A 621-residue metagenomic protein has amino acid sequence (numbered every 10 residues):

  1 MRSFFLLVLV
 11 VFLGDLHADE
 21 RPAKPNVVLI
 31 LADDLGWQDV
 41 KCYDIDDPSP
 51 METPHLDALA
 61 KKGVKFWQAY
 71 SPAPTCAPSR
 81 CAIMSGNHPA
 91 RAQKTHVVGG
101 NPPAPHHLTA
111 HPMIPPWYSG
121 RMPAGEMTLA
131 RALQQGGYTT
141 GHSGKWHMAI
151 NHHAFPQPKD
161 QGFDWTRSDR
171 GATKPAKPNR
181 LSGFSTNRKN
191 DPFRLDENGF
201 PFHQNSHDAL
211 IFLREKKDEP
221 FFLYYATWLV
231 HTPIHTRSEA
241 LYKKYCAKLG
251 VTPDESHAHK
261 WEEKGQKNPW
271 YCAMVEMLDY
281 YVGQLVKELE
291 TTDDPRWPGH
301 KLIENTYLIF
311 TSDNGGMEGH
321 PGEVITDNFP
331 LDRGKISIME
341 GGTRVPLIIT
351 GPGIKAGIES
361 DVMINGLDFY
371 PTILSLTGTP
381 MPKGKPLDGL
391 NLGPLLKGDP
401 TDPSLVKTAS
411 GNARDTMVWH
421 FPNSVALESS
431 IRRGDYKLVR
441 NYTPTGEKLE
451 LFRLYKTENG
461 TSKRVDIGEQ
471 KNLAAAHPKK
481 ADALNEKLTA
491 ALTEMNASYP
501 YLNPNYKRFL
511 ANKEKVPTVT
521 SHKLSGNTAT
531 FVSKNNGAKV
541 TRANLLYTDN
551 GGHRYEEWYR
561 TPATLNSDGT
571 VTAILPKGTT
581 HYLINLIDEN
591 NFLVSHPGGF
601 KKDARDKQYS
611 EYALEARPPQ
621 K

Functional and structural regions predicted by a protein language model:
D19-V64, A475: Active-site-proximal N-terminal segment of extracellular/periplasmic enzymes that hydrolyze or transfer
A23, D46-T53, W67-T75, P116-M127 (+7 more regions): A short beta-strand-to-alpha-helix junction
D47-R80, G86-R91, T139-G141, D164-R170: Short, structured active-site-proximal loop/turn typified by the sulfatase FGly-forming signature C/S-X-P-X-R
M51, A154-G162, P233-T236, E288-I354 (+1 more regions): Histidine-centered active-site microenvironments of extracellular/periplasmic hydrolases and transferases
Q93-T139, W146-T236, L241, C246-G250 (+3 more regions): Formylglycine-dependent
T139, W146-H147, D208, F212 (+5 more regions): C-terminal accessory region downstream of the catalytic core in glycan-modifying enzymes
W165, G316-N328, D332-I338, K355 (+3 more regions): C-terminal cap/loop subdomain of S1 sulfatases and analogous C-terminal strand-loop tails that border
P500-K539, T564-D568: Surface beta-strand/loop "capping" patches
